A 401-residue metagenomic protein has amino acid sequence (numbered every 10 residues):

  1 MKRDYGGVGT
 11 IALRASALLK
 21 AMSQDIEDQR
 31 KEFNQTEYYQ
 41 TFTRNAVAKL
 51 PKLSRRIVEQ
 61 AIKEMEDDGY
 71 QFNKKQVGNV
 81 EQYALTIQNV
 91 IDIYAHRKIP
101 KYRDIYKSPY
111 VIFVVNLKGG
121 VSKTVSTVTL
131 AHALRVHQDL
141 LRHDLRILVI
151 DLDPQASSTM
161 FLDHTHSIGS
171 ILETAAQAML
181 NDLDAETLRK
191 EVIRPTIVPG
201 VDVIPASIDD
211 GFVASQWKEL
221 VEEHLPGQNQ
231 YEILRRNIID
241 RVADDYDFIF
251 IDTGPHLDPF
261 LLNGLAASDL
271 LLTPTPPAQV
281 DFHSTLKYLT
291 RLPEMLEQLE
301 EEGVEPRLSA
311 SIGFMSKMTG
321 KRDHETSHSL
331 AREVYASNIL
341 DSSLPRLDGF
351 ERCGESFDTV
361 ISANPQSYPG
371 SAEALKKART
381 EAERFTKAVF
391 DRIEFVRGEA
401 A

Functional and structural regions predicted by a protein language model:
M1-D104: Long, basic/Gly/Ser/Thr-rich N-terminal segments that mediate initial subcellular attachment or targeting
Y5-L13, A243-L340: Conserved catalytic-core segment of NTP-binding enzymes
S108-Q155: Walker A/P-loop phosphate-binding motif and the immediately C-terminal alpha-helix
D139-V149, P154-S207: Phosphate-binding loop that captures ATP/GTP phosphates
A185-V198, V203-F260: Cytosolic-facing regulatory segments adjacent to core modules
S207, K317-N364: Beta-strand-loop-alpha "switch" segments that mediate conformational coupling across diverse proteins
C353-R379, F385: C-terminal boundary of histidine-terminating zinc-finger modules
